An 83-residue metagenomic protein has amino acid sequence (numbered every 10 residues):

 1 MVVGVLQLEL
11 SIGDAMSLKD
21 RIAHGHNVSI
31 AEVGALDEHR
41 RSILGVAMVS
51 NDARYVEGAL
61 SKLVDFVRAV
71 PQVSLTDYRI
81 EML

Functional and structural regions predicted by a protein language model:
M1-L10: Short glycine-/aliphatic-rich beta-strand segments at the starts of folded cytosolic domains
S11-S29: Short amphipathic alpha-helix segments
G25, H39-I43, L75: Short connector loops at helix/strand junctions that flank enzyme active sites, especially segments positioning acidic
N27-G34, L75-D77: A short linear hydrophobic-aromatic micro-motif
E32-S50: Short, charge-patterned binding micro-sites
V49-L83: C-terminal structural segments of small proteins and small subunits
